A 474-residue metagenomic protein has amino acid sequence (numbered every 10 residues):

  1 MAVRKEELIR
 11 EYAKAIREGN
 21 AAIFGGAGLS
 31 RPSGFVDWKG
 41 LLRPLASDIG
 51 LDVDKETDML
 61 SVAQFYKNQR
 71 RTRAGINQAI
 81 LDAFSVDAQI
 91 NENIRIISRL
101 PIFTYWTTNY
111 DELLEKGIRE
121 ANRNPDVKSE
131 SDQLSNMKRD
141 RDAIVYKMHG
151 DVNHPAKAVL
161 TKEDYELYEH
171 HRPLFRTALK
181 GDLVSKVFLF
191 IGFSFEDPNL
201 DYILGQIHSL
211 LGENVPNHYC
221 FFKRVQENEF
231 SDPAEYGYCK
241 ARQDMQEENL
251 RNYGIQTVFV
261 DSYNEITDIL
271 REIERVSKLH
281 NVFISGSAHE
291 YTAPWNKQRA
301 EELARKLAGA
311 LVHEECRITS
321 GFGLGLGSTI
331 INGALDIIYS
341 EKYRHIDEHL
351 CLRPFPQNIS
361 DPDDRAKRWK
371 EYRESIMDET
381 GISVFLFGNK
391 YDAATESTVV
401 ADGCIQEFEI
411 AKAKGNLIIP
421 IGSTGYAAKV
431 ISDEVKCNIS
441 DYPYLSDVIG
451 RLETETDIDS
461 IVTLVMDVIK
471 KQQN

Functional and structural regions predicted by a protein language model:
M1, T72-S85, V159-Y165, R353-N358 (+1 more regions): Short, basic, glycine/proline-bearing loop/turn elements
M1-I23, L29, D48, N68 (+7 more regions): SIR2/sirtuin-family catalytic core signature
R4-E6, R10-A22, L29-V36, G40 (+8 more regions): Metabolite-binding pocket within alpha/beta catalytic cores that recognizes anionic/polar moieties
A22-G28, N109, E166-N228, I318-G323 (+1 more regions): Glycine-rich anion-binding loop/nest that anchors nucleotide
G40, I203-S209, L335-D336, V435-C437: Short, solvent-exposed amphipathic alpha-helical segments in soluble enzyme and RNA/protein-processing domains
L45-L60: Conserved phosphoryl-transfer catalytic core
N122-V184, K370, G381: Active-site gating loop/helix substructures
E290-Q473: Acidic/glycine-enriched connector segments
